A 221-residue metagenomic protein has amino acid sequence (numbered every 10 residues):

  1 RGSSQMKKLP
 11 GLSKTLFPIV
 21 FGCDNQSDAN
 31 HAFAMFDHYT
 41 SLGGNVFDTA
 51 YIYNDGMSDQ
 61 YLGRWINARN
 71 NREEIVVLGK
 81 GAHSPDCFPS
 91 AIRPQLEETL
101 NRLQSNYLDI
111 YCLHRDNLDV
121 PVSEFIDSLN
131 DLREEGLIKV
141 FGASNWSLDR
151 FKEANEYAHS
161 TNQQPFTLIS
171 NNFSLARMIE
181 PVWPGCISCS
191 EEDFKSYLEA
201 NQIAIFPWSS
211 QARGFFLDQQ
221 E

Functional and structural regions predicted by a protein language model:
R1-V76, E134: N-terminal binding-site loop/beta-alpha segment at the start of enzyme catalytic domains that lines or forms
F21, F47, L62, V77 (+7 more regions): Conserved, mostly hydrophobic/aromatic
G22-N30, G81-S90, H114-D119: Active-site mouth loops of central-metabolism enzymes
S27-Y39, C87-L103, K152-E156: Short, acidic/polar
G44, S105-L108, I138, I203: A structural motif
E73-S84, L168-F173: A short, structured active-site edge motif that brings together acidic residues
C87-H114, V120, S170-N172, M178-P181: Active-site gating/metal-coordination segments in enzymes
V120-E221: Beta/alpha (TIM)-barrel catalytic core signal, keyed to glycine-rich beta->alpha loops juxtaposed to Asp/Glu that bind
